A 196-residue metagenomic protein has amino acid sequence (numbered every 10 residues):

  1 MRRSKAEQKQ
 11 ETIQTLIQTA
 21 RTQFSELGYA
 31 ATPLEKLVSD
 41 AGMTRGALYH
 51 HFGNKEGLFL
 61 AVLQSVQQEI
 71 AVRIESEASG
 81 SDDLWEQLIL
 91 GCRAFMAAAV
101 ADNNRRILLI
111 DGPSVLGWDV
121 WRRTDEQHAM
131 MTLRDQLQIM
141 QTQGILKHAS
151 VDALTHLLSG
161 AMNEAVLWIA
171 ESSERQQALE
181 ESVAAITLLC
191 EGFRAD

Functional and structural regions predicted by a protein language model:
M1-L27, A31-M43, G57-L60: Basic, helix-initiating cap at the start of DNA-binding domains
M1-R3, L90-A101, M130-Q143, S159-A161 (+2 more regions): C-terminal peripheral helix-coil segments that are non-catalytic and often amphipathic
E26-A30, S81, D102, Q143-G144: Short coil/turn segments at alpha/beta junctions that flank glycine-rich nucleotide-binding fingerprints
A41-F52: Short hydrophobic/aromatic patch on the recognition helix
L60-V66: Alpha-helical DNA-contacting segments of helix-turn-helix folds
A61, E75-A101, L154-L158: Hydrophobic alpha-helical connector segments
Q68-A71, W118-Q143, D152-H156, E180: Amphipathic alpha-helical packing segments from all-alpha helical-bundle domains
V100-W118, E171: Amphipathic alpha-helical segments used for helix-helix packing
